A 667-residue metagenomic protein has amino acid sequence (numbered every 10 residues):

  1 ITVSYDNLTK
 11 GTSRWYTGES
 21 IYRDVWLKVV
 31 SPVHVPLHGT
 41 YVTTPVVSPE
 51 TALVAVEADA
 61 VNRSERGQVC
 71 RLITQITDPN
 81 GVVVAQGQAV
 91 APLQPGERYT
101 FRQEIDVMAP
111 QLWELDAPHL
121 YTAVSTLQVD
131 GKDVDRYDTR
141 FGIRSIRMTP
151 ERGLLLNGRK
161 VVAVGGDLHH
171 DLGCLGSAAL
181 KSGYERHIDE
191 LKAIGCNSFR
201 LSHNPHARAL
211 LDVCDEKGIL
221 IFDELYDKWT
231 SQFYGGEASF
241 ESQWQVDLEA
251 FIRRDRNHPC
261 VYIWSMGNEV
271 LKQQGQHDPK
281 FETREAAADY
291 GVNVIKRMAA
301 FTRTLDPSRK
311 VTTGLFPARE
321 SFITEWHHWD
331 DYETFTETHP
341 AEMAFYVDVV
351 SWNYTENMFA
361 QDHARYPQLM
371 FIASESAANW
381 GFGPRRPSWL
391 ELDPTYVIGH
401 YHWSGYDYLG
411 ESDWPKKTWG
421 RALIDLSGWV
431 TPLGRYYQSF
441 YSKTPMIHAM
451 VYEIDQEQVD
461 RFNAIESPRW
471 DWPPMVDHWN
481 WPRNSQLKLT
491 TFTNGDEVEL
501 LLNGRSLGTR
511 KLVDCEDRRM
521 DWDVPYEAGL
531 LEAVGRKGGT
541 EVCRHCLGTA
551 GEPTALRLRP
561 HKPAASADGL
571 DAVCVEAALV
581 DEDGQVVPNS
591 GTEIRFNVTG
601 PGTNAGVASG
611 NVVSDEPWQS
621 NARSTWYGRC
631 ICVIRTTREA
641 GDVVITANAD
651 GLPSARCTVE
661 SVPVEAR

Functional and structural regions predicted by a protein language model:
I1-R208, V213, K217-I221, D247 (+8 more regions): Secreted/periplasmic carbohydrate-active enzymes, especially glycoside hydrolases
S182-L191, S198-W479: Substrate-binding/catalytic cleft of secreted carbohydrate-active enzymes, primarily glycoside hydrolases
